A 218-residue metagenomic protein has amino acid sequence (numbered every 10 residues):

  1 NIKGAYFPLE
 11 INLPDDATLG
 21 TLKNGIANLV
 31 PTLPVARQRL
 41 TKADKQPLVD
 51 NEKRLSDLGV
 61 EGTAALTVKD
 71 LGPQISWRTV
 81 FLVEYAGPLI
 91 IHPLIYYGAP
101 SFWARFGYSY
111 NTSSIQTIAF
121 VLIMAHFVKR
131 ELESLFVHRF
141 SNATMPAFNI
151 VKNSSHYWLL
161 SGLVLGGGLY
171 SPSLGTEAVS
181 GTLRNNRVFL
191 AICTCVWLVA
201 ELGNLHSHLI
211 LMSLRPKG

Functional and structural regions predicted by a protein language model:
K3-G218: Membrane-anchoring alpha-helices and their flanking helix-loop junctions
